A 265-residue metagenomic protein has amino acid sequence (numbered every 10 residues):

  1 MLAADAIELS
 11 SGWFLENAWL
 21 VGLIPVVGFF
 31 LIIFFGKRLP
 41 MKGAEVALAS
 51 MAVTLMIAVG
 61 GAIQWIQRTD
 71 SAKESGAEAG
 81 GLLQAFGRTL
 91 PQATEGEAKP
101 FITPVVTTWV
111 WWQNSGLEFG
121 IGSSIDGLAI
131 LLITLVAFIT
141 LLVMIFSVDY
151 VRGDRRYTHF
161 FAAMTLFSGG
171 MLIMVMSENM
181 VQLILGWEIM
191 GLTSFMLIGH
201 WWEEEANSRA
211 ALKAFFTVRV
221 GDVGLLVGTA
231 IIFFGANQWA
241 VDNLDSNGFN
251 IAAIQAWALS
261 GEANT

Functional and structural regions predicted by a protein language model:
M1-T265: ...captures the hydrophobic TM-helix bundle architecture rather than a specific catalytic motif, and can also fire on
